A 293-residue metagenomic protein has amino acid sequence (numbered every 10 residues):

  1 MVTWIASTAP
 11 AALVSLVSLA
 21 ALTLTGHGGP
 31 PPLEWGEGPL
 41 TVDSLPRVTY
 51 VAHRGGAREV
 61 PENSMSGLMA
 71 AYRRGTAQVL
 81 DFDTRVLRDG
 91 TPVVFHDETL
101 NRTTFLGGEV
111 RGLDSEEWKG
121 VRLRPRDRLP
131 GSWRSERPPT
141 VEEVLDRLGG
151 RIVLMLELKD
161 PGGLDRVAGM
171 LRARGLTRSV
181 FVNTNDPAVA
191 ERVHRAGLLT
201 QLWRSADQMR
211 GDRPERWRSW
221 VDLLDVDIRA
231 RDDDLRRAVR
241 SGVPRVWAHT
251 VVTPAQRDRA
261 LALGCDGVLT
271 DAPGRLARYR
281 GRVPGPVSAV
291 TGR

Functional and structural regions predicted by a protein language model:
V2-A11, A20-R293: Phosphate-group recognition and catalysis centered on beta-loop-alpha active-site segments
